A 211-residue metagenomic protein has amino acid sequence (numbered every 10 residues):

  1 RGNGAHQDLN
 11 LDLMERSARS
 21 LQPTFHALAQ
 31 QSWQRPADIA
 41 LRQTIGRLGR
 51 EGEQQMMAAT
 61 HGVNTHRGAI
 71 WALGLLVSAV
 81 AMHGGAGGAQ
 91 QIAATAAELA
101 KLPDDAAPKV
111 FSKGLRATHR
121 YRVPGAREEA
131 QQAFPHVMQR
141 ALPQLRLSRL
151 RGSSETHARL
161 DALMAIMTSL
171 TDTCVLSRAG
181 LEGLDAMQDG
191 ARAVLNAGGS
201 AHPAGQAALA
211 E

Functional and structural regions predicted by a protein language model:
R1-P36, R42, V80-A210: Phosphate-rich cofactor/ligand-interacting catalytic cores and adjacent structured alpha/beta frameworks
F25-M82: Long, hydrophobic/aromatic-enriched structural stretches that serve as scaffold segments
